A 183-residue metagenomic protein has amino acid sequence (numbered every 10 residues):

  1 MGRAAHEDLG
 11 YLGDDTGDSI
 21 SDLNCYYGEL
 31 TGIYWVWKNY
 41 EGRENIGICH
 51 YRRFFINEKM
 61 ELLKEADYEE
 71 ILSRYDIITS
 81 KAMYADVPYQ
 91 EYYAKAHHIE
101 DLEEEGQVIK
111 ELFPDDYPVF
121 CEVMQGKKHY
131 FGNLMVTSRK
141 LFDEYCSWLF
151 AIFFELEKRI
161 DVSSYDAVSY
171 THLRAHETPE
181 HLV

Functional and structural regions predicted by a protein language model:
A4-I33: Active-site-proximal specificity loops/subdomain of glycosyltransferases
Y34-N45: Active-site nucleotide-sugar/metal-binding loop of Leloir-type enzymes
E44-R52: Short beta-strand-to-loop acidic/aromatic patch adjacent to the donor-nucleotide binding site
E58-Y93: Conserved donor-nucleotide/metal-binding helix-loop-beta segment in metal-dependent transferases, i.e., the alpha-helix
E122-L134: A recurrent flexible, glycine/aromatic-enriched loop bordering the glycosyltransferase active site that acts as
N133-T137, F142: Short glycine- and hydrophobic/aromatic-rich loop-to-beta-strand nucleating segment in the catalytic cores
W148-S163: Catalytic core of tubulin tyrosine ligase-like
T171-T178: Conserved small/polar residues in nucleotide/adenosyl-binding loops
